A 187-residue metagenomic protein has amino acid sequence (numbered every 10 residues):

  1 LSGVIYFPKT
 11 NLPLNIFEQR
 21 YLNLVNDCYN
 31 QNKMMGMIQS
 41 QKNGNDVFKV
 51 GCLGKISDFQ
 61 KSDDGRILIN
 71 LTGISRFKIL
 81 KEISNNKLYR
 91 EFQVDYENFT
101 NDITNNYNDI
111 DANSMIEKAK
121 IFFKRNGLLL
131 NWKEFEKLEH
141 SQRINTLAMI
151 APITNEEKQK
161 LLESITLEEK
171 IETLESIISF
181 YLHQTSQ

Functional and structural regions predicted by a protein language model:
L1-Q187: N-terminal low-complexity, acidic/polar interaction/targeting segments
